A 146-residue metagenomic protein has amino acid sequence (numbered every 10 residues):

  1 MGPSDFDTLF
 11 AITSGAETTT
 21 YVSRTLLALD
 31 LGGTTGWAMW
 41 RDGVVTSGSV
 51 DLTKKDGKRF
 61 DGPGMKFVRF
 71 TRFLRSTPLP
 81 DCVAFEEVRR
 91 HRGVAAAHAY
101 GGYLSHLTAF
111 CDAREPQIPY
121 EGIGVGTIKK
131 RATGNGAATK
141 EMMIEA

Functional and structural regions predicted by a protein language model:
M1-A146: Phosphate- and other anionic-substrate recognition elements at nucleic-acid/protein interfaces
